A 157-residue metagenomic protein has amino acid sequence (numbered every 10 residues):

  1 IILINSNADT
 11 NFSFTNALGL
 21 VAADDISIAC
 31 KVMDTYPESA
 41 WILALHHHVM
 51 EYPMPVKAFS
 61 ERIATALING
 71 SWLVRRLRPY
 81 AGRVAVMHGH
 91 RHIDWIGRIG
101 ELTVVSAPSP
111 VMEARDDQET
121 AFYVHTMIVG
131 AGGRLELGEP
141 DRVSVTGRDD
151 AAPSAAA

Functional and structural regions predicted by a protein language model:
I1-A40, R62-S71: Binuclear metal-dependent hydrolase catalytic cores centered on His/Asp/Glu-rich metal-binding motifs
N5, P108, D141-S144: Residues at the C-termini of beta-strands that transition into short coil/loop
N5-N7, A44-V49, G89-R91: Short, well-ordered beta-to-alpha junction loops that form the rim of enzyme active sites and present histidine/acidic
N7-F12, H48-E51, K57-A58: A short, flexible beta-alpha/helix-coil linker loop
D34-M54: Short acidic, glycine-rich surface-loop motifs adjacent to enzyme active sites
W41-L43, V84, G138: Hydrophobic beta-strand segments of well-ordered beta-sheets in folded domains
P53-A131: Conserved beta-sheet core of the metallophosphoesterase superfamily
M127-A157: A short C-terminal boundary segment appended to hydrolase-like catalytic domains
